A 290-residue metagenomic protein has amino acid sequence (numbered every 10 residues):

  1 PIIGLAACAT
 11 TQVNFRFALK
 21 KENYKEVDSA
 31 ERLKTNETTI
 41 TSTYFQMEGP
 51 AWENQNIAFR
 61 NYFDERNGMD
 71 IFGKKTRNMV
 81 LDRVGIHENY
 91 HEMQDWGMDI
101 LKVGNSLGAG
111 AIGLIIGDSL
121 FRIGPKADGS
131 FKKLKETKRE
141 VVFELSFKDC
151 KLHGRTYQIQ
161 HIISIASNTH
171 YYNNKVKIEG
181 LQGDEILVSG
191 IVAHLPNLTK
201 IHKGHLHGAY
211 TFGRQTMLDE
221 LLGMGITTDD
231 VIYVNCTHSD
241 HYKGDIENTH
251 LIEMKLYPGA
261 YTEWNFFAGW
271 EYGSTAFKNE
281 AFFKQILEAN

Functional and structural regions predicted by a protein language model:
Q12-G124: Solvent-exposed N-terminal domain segments of exported/luminal and surface proteins
T39, T228-N290: Beta-strand-rich recognition/accessory modules
D95-N168: Extended, loop-rich substrate-binding clefts of extracytoplasmic carbohydrate-active enzymes
K132-R139, S167, I178-E185, K255-Y261: A short, structured loop/turn motif at beta-sheet edges
E144-S146, I162, K175-K177, G190 (+1 more regions): Residue-level recognition of well-ordered beta-strand positions that form the cores of beta-sheet-rich folds across
I159, H170-K203: Acidic (Asp/Glu-rich), glycine- and aromatic
E179, A193-N248: Accessory, usually C-terminal, subdomains that scaffold auxiliary metal cofactors
